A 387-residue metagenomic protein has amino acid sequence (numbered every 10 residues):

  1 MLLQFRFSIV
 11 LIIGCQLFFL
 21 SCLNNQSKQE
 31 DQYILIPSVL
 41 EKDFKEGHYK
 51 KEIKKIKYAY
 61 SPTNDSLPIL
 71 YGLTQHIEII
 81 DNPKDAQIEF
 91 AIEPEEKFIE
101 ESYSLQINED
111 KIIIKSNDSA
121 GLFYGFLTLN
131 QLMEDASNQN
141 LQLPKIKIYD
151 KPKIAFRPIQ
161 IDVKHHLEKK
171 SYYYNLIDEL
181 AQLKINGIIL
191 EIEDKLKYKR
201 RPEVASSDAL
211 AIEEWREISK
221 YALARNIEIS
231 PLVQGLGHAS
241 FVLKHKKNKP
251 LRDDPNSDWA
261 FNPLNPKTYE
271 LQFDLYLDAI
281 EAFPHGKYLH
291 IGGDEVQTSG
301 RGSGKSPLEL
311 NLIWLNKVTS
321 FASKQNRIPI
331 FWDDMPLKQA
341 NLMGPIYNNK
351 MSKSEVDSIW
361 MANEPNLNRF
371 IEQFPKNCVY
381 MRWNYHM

Functional and structural regions predicted by a protein language model:
M1-D31: Bacterial Sec-dependent N-terminal signal peptides
I9-I12, H76, I291: Detector for intrinsically disordered, low-structure N-terminal pre-sequences
C22-A120, Y124-Y149, F331-P336, I346 (+3 more regions): Acidic, contiguous N-terminal accessory segments
P62-S66, L167, H386-M387: Short acidic, S/G/P-rich loop/turn micro-motifs used as interaction or catalytic elements
K97-S323, I330: Feature activates predominantly on carbohydrate-active enzymes
G286, V296-M387: Catalytic-core regions of glycoside hydrolase
